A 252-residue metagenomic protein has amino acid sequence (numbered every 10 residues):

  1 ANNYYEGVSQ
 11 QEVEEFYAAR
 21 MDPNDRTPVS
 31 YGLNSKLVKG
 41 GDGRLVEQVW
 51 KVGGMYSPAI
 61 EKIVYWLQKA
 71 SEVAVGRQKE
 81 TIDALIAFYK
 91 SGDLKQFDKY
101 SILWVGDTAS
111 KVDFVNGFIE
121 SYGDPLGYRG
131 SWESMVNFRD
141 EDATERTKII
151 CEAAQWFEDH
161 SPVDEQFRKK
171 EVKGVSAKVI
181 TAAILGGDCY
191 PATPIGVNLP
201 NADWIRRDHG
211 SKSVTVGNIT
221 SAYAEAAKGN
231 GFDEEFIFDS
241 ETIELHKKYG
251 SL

Functional and structural regions predicted by a protein language model:
N2-L252: Fold-level signature of zinc-dependent metallopeptidase catalytic domains
